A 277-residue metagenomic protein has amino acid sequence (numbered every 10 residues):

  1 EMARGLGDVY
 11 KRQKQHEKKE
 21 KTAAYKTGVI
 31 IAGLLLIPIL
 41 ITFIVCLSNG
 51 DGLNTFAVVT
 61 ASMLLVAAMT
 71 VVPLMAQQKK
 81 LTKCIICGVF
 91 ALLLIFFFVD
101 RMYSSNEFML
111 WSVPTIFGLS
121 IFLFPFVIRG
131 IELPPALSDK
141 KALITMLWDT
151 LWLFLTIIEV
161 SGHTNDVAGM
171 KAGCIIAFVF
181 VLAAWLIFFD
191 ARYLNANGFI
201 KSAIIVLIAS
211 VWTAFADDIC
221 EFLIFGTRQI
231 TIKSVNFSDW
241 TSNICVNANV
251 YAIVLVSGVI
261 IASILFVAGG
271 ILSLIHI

Functional and structural regions predicted by a protein language model:
E1-Y10, H276: Single conserved hydrophobic/aromatic residue that forms the stacking wall/gate of nucleotide- or nucleobase-binding
G28-L40, I86-L94, W148-L153: Alpha-helical transmembrane segments
I41-A61, Q78-L81, F97-F117, L137-K140 (+4 more regions): Membrane-helix interface and helix-disruption motif detector
T60-A67, P114-P125, W148-I157, G173-L186 (+2 more regions): Generic alpha-helical transmembrane segments
P73-T82, G130-L143, D190-K201: Membrane-interface helix-boundary motifs at transmembrane edges
I85-L92, T145-L151, I200-W212: Central hydrophobic cores of alpha-helical transmembrane segments in multi-pass integral membrane proteins
L123-G130, I157-I158, F178-K201, F215-I219 (+1 more regions): Alpha-helical transmembrane segments in multipass membrane proteins, preferentially the mid-helix core
R192-I275: C-terminal membrane-adjacent module
